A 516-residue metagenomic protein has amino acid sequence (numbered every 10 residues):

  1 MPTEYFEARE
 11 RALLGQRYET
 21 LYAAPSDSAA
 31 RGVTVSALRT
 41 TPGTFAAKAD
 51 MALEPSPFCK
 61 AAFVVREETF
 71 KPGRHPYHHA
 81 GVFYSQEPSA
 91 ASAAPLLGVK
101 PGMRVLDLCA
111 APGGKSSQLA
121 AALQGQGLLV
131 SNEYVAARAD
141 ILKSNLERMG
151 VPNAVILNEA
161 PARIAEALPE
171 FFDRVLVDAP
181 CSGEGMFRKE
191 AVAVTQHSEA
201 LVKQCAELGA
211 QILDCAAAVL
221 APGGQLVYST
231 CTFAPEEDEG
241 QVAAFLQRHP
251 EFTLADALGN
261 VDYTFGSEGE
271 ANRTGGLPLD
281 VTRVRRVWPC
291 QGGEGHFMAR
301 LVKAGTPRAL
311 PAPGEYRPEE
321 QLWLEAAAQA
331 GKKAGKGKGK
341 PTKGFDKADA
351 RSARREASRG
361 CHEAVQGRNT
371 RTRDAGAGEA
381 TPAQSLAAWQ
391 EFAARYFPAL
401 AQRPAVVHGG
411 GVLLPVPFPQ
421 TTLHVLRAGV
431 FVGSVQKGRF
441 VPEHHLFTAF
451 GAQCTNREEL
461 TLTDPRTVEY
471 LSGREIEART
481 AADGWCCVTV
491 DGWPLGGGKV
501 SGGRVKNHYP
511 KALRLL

Functional and structural regions predicted by a protein language model:
M1-K48, A304-L516: Polybasic, low-complexity RNA-engagement segments
E54, F58-V99, L142, V500 (+1 more regions): Class I SAM-dependent transferase core
G102-A111: Conserved class I S-adenosyl-L-methionine
P112-G125: Conserved SAM-binding loop of SAM-dependent methyltransferases across substrates and taxa, primarily the Class I
L123-Q124, L220-P222: Helix-to-beta-strand junctions that scaffold the AdoMet/dcAdoMet cofactor pocket in Class I SAM-dependent enzymes
Q126-V130: Short beta-strand element of Class I
N132-E170, V177: S-adenosyl-L-methionine
A137, R174-D214, V227, C231-E239 (+2 more regions): Mobile active-site "lid"/loop adjacent to the S-adenosyl-L-methionine
